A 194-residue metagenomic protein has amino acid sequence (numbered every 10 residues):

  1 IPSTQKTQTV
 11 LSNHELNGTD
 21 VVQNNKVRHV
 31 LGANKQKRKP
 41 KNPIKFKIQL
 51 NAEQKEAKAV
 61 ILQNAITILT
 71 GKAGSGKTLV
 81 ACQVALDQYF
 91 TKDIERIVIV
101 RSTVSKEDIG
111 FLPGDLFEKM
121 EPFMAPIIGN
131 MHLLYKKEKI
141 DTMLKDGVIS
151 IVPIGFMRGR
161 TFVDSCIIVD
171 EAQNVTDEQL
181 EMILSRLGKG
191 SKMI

Functional and structural regions predicted by a protein language model:
I1-K37: Interdomain "pre-motor" coupling segment immediately N-terminal to P-loop NTPase/helicase cores
K37-F46: Conserved adenine-nucleotide phosphate-binding loops and their immediately adjacent elements
F46-A65: N-terminal pre-P-loop "Q-motif" helix
I61, F90-K92, R158-T161, V175 (+1 more regions): Conserved catalytic network of the ASCE P-loop NTPase/AAA+ motor domain
Q63-I68, D164: Pre-Walker A (Motif I) flank of P-loop NTPase domains
I68-K72, L79-D146: Conserved P-loop
K145-M182: Conserved RecA-like ASCE ATPase "motif II neighborhood" in helicase/translocase motors
I168, K192-I194: Structural recognition of the conserved hydrophobic beta-strand(s) that form the central parallel beta-sheet of P-loop
